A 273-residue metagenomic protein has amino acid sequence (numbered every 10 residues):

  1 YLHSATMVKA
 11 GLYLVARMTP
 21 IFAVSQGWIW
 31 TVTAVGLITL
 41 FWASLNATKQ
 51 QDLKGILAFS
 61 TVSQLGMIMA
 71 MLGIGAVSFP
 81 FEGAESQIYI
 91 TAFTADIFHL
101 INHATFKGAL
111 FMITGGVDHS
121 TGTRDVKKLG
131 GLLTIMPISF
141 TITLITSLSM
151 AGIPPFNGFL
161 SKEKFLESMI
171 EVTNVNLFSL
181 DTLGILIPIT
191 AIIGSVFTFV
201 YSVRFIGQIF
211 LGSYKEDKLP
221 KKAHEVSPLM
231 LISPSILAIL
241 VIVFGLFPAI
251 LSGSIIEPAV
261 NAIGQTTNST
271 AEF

Functional and structural regions predicted by a protein language model:
Y1-V226: Hydrophobic transmembrane alpha-helices and their helix-loop junctions in integral membrane proteins
M7-V8, G36, T146, L229-V243 (+2 more regions): Hydrophobic membrane-spanning alpha-helices of multi-pass integral membrane proteins
E82-E85, G184, F247, G264-S269: Short, solvent-exposed helix-helix connector turns and helix-capping sites enriched in acidic/polar residues
S149-S161, A238-V260: Alpha-helical transmembrane segments and their membrane-interface junctions in multi-pass membrane proteins
I255-F273: Hydrophobic alpha-helical transmembrane segments and immediately flanking/interface helices in integral membrane
